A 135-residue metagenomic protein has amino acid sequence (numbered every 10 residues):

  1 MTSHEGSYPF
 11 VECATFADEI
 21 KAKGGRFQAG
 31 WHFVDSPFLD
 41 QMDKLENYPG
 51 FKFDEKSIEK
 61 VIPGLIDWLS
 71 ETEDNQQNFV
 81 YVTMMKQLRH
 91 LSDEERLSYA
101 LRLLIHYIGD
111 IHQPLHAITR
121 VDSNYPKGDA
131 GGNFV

Functional and structural regions predicted by a protein language model:
M1-Y107, P114-V135: N-terminal, motif-rich segments that launch catalysis or mediate targeting to/interaction with membranes, typified by
